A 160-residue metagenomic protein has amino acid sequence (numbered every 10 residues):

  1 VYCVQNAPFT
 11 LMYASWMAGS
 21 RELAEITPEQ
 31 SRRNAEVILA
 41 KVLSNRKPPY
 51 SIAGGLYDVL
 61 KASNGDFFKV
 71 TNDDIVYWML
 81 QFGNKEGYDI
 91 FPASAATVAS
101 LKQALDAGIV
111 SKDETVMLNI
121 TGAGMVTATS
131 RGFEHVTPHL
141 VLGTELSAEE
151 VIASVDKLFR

Functional and structural regions predicted by a protein language model:
V1-Y2, M117: Structural detector of well-ordered beta-strand residues that form the stable sheet scaffold of enzyme domains
Y2-D89, F133-R160: Active-site/ligand-binding loops adjacent to catalytic centers
M12, A93-L101: Short glycine/serine/threonine-rich phosphate/pyrophosphate-binding segments that cradle anionic phosphate groups
F68-K69, Y88-P92, K112-E114, A128-T129: Extended hydrophobic-aromatic, low-complexity segments
D74, W78, P92, A96 (+1 more regions): Short amphipathic alpha-helical segments
V98-R160: Catalytic phosphate/nucleotide-handling subdomain of diverse soluble enzymes
